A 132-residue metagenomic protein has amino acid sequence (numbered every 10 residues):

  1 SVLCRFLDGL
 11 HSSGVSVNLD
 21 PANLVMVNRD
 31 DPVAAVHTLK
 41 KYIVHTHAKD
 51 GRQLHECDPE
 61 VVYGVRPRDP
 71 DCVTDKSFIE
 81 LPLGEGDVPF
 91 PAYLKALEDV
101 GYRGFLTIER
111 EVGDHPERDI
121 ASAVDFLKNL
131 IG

Functional and structural regions predicted by a protein language model:
V2-V15, L19-G132: Histidine-acidic metal/acid-base catalytic patches
